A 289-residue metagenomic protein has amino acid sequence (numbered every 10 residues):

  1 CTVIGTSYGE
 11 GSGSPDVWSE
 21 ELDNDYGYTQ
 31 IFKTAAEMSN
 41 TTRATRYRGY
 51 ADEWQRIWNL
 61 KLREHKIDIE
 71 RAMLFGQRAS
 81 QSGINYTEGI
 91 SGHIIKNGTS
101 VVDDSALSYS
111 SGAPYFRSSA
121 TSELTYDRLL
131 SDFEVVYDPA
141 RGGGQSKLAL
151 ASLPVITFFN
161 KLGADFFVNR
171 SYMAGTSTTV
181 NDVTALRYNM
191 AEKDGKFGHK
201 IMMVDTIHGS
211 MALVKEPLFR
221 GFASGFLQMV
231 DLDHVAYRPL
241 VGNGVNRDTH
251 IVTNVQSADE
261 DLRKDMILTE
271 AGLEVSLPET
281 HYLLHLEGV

Functional and structural regions predicted by a protein language model:
C1-G195, H199-V289: Flexible, glycine/threonine- and acidic-rich loop/arm segments that mediate assembly and lattice contacts in viral
